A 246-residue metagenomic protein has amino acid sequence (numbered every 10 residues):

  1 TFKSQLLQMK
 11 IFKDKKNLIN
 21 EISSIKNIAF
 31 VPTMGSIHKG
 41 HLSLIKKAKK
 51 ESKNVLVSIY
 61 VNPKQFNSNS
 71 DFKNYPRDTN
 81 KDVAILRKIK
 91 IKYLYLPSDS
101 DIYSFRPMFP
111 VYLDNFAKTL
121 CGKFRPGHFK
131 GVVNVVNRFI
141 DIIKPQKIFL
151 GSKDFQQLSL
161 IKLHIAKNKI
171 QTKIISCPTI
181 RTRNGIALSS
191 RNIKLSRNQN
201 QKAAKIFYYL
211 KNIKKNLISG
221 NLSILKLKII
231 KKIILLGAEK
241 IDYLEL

Functional and structural regions predicted by a protein language model:
F2-K240: Nucleotidyltransferase catalytic core that binds NTPs
L244-L246: Short, intrinsically disordered, charge-balanced linker/junction segments flanking boundaries in proteins
